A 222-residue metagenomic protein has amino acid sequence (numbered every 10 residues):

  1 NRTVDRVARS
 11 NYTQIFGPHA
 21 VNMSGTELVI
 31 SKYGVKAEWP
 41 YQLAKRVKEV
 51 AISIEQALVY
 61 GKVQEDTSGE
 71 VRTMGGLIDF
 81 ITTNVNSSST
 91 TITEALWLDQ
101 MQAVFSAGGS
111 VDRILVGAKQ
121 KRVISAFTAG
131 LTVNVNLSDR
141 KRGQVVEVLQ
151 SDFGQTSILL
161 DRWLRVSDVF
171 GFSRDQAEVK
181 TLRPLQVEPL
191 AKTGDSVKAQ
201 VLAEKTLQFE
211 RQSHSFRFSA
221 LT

Functional and structural regions predicted by a protein language model:
N1-T222: Flexible, glycine/threonine- and acidic-rich loop/arm segments that mediate assembly and lattice contacts in viral
